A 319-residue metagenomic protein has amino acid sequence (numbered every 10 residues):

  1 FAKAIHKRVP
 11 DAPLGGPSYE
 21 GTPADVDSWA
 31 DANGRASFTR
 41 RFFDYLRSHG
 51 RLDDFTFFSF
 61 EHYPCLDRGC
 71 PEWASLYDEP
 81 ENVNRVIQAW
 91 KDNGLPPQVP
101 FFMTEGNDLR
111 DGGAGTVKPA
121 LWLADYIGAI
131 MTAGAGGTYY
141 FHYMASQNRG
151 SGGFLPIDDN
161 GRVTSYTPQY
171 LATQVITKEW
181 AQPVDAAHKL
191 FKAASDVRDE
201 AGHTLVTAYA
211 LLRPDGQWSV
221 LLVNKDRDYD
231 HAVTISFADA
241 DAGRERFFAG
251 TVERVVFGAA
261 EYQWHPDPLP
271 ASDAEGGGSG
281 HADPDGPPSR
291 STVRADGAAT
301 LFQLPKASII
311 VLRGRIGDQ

Functional and structural regions predicted by a protein language model:
F1-Y126, A133: Noncatalytic carbohydrate-binding groove/subsite architecture in carbohydrate-active enzymes
Y45-R47, A89-D92, D125-G128, Y143 (+3 more regions): Generic recognition of flexible, low-complexity loop/linker segments
S59, M103, Y139, S219-L222 (+1 more regions): Structured core elements
Y63, G106, Y143-M144, V223-D226 (+1 more regions): Histidine- and/or cysteine-centered catalytic micro-motif in compact active-site loops
M103-T207, P214-D215: Aromatic/acidic polysaccharide-binding cleft in carbohydrate-active enzymes
D199-E245, V252, V256-E261, S308-R313: Carbohydrate-binding surface patches
G243-L304: Acidic, Ser/Thr/Pro-rich beta/coil linker or hinge segments at domain junctions
I316-Q319: Short, charged beta-turn/beta-strand-edge "cap" motif at the junction between a beta-strand and an adjacent loop
